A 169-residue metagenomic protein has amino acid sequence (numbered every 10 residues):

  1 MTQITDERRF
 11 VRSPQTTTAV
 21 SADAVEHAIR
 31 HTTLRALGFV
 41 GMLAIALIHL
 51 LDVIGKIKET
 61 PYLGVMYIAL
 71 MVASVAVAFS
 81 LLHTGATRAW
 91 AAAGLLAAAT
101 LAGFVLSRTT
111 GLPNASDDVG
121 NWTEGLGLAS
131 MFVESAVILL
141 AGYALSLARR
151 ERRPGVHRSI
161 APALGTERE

Functional and structural regions predicted by a protein language model:
T2-E169: Membrane-interface extramembranous regions
